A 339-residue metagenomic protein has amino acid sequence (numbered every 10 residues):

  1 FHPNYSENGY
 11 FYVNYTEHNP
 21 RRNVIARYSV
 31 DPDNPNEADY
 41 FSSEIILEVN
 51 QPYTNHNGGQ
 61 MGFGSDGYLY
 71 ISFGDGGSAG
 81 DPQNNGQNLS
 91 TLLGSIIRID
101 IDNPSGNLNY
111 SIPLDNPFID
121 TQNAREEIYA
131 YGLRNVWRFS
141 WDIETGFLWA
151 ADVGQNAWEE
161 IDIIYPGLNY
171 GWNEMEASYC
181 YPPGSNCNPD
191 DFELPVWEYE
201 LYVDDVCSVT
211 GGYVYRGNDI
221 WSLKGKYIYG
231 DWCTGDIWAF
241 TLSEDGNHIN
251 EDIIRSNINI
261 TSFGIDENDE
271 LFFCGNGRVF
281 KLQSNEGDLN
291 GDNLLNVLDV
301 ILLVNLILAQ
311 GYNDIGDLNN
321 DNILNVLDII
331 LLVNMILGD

Functional and structural regions predicted by a protein language model:
F1-G80, R138-G154, D205-E244, D269-F272 (+1 more regions): Acidic, Gly/Ser/Thr-rich repeat motifs that build Ca2+-stabilized beta-propeller blades
Y28-P52, T91-N135, N186-D204, L242-S256: Blade-edge beta-strand/turn elements of extracellular beta-propeller and related beta-sheet repeat scaffolds
Y28-V30, I99, I161-I164, M175 (+2 more regions): Hydrophobic/aromatic beta-strand positions that recur at structurally equivalent sites within the blades
S72-S90, W158-E160: Short, conserved, GDST-rich strand-edge loop motifs in beta-rich repeat architectures
N103-S105, I164-D191: Mobile, glycine-enriched helix-loop/loop "lid" segments at the mouths of ligand-binding/catalytic clefts that gate
Q122-E160: Repeat-solenoid scaffold signature
N259-S262: Repeated scaffold domains used in trafficking and secretory/extracellular systems, primarily beta-propellers
L289-Y312, D321-D339: Alpha-helical segments with a strong preference for the paired helices of cellulosomal dockerin domains
